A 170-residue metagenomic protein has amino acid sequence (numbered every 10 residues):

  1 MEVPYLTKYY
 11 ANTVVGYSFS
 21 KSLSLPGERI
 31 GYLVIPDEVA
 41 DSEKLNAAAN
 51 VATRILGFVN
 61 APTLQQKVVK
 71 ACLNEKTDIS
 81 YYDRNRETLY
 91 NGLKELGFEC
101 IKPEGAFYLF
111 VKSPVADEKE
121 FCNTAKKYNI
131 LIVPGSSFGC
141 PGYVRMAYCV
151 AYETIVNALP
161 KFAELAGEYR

Functional and structural regions predicted by a protein language model:
M1-R170: PLP-dependent class I/II
